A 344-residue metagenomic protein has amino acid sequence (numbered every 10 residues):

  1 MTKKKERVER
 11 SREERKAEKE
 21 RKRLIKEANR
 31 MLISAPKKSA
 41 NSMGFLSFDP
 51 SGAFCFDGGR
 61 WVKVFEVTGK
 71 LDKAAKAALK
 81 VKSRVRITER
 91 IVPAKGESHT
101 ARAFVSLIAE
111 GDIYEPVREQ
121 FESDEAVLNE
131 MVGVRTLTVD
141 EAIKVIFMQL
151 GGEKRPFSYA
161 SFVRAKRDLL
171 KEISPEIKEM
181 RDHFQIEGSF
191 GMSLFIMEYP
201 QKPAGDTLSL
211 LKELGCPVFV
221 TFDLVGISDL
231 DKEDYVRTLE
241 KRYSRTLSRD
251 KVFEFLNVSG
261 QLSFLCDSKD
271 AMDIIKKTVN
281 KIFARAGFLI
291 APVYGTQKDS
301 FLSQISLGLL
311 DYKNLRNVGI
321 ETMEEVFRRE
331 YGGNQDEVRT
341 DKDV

Functional and structural regions predicted by a protein language model:
M1-G333: Extended, folded cores of ATP/NTP-driven motor/assembly subunits in large transport and secretion machines
G332-V344: The Walker A/P-loop phosphate-binding site
